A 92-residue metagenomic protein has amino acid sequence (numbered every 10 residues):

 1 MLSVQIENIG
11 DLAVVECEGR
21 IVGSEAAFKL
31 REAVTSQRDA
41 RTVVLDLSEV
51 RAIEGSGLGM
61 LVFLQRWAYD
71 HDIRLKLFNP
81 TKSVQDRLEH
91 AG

Functional and structural regions predicted by a protein language model:
M1-E16: Short beta-strand/loop segment at the start of cytosolic alpha/beta domains
I21-G92: Amphipathic alpha-helical interaction surfaces in cytosolic regulatory modules
